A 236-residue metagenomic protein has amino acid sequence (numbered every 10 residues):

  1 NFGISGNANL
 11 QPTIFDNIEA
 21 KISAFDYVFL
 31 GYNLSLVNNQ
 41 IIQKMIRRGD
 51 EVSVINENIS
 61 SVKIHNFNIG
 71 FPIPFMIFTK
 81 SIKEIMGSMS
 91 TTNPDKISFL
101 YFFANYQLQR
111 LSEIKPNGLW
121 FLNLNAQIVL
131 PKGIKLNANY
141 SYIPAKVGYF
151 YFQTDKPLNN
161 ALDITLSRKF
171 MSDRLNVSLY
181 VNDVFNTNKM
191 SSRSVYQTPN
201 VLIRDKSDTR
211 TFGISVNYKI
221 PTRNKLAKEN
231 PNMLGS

Functional and structural regions predicted by a protein language model:
N1-L36, V54-F75, S207-D208: Outer-membrane beta-barrel signature, preferentially recognizing the C-terminal barrel domain of Gram-negative
N1-N17, G31-E51, N182-T198: Surface-exposed extracellular loop regions of Gram-negative outer-membrane beta-barrel proteins, predominantly
F2-A8, F15, D50-I59, Q109-S112 (+2 more regions): Extracellular loop and loop/strand-boundary signature of outer-membrane beta-barrel proteins
I18-A24, Y32, I69-F75, M89-T91 (+4 more regions): Residues on the lipid-exposed face of transmembrane beta-strands in outer-membrane beta-barrel proteins
D26, L34-Q40, I73-F75, A104-R110 (+4 more regions): Transmembrane beta-strands of outer-membrane beta-barrel pores
D26-L30, F75-K83, D95-L100, K132-A138 (+3 more regions): Repeated loop/turn-to-beta-strand initiation elements of outer-membrane beta-barrel proteins
N58-I143: Gram-negative outer-membrane beta-barrel transporters
F170-S236: C-terminal beta-signal and adjacent terminal beta-strands/loops of Gram-negative outer-membrane beta-barrel proteins
